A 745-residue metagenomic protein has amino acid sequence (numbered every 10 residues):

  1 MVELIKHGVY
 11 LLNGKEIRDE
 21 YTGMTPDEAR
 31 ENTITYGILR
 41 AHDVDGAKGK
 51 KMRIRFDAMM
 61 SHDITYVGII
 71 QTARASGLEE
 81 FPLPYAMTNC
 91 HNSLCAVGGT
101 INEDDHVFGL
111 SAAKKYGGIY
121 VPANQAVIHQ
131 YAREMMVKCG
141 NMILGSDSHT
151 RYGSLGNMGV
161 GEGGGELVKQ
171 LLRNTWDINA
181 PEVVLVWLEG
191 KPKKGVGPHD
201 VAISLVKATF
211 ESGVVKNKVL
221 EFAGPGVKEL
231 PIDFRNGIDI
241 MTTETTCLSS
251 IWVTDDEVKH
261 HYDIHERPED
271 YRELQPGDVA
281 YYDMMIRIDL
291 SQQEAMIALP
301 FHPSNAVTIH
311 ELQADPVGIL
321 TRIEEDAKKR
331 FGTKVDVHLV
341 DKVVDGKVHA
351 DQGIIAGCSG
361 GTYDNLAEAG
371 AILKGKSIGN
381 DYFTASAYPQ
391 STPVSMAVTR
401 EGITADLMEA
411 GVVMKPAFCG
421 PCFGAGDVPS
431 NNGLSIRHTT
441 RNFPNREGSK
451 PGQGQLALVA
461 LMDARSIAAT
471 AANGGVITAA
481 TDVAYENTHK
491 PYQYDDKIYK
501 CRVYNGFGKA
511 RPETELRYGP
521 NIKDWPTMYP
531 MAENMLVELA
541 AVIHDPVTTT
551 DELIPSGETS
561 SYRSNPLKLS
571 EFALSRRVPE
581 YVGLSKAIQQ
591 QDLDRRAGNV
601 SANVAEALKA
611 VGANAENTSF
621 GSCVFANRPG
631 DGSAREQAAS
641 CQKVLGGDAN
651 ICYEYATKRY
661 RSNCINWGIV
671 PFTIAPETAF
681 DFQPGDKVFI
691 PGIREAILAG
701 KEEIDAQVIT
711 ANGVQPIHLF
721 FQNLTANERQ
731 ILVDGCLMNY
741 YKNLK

Functional and structural regions predicted by a protein language model:
M1-K745: Fe-S-dependent hydro-lyases/dehydratases of central metabolism
